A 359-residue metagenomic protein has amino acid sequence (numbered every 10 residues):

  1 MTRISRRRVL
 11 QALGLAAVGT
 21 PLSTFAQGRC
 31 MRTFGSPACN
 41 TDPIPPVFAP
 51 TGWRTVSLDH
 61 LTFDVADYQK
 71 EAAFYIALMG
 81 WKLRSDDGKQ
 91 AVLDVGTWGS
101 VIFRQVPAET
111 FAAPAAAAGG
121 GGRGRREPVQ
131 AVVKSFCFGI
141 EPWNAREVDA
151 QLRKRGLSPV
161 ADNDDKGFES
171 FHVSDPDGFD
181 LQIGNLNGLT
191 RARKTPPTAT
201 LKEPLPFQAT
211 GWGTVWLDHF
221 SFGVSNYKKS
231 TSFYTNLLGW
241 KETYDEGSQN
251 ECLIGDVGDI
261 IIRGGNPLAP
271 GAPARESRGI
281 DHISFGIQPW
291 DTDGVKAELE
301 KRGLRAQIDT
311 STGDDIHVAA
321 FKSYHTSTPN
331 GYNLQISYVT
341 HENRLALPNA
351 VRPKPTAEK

Functional and structural regions predicted by a protein language model:
T2-R3, A17-V18, F63-E109, E169-H172 (+1 more regions): Core segments of cupin and vicinal oxygen chelate
I4, R8-T51, D149-G213, K296-K359: Vicinal oxygen chelate
C39-K70: N-terminal targeting signals for Sec/Tat export/insertion, comprising classic cleavable signal peptides
I44-F48, P107-T110, G119, E203-F207 (+1 more regions): Short amphipathic beta-strand starts and helix->beta connectors
V56-D67, A91-D94, P114-Q151, E169-S174 (+5 more regions): Vicinal oxygen chelate
A73, A77, R146, A150-K154 (+3 more regions): Replace "anionic and nucleotidyl ligands
D87-Q90, A113-A116, D164-K166, A192-P197 (+5 more regions): Short, tandemly repeated low-complexity microdomains enriched for cysteine and small residues
F103-Q105, F138, I183, I262-G264 (+3 more regions): Extended, low-complexity, intrinsically disordered tandem-repeat tracts enriched in acidic/polar residues
